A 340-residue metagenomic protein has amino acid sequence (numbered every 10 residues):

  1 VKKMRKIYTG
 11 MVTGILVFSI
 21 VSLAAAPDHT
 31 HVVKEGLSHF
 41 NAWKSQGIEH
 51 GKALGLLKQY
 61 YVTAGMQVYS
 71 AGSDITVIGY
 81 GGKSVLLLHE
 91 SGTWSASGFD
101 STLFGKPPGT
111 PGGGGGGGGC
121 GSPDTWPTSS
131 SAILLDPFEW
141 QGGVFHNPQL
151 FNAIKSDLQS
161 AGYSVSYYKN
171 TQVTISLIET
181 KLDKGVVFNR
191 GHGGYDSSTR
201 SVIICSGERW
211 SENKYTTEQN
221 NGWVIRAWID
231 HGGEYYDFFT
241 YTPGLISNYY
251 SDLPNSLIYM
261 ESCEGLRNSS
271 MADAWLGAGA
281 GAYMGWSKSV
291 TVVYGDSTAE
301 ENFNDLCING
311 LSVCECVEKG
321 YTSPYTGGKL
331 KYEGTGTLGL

Functional and structural regions predicted by a protein language model:
V1-P27, V187, Y249-Y250, W275 (+1 more regions): Secretory targeting signatures
D28-T63, Q67-D74: Beta-strand-enriched, solvent-exposed domains that form extended recognition/catalytic surfaces
E35-G36, N41-K44, K52-G55, L103-T216 (+2 more regions): A domain-level signal for caspase-like cysteine endopeptidase catalytic cores and their zymogen-processing architecture
T63, K155-Y167, G277-W286: Structural alpha-beta junctions
A64-S131, S206: Structured catalytic cores of large enzymes
D196-G285: Cysteine protease catalytic core and zymogen-processing segment of caspase-like enzymes
S256-L340: Active-site-proximal C-terminal subdomain of hydrolase catalytic domains
